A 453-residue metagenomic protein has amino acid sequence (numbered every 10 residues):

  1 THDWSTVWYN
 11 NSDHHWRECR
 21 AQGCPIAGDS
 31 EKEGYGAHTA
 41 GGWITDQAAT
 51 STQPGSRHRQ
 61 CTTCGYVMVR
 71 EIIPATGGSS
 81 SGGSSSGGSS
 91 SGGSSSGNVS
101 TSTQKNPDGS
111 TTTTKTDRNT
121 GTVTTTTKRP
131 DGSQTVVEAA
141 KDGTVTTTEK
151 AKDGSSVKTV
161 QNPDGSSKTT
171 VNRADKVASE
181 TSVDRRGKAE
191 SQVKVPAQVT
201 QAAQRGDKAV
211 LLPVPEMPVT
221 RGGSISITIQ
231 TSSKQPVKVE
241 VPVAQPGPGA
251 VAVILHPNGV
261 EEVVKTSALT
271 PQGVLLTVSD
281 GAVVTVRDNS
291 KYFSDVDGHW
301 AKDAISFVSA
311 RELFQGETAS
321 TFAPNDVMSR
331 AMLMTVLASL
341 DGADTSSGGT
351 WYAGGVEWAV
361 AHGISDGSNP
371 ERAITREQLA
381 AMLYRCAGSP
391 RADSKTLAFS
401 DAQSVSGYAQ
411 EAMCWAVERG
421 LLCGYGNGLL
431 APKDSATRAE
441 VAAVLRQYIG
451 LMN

Functional and structural regions predicted by a protein language model:
T1, V7-N11, E18, R57-Q60 (+6 more regions): Conserved "repeat-terminator" motif of extracellular CCP/Sushi domains
T1-D3, I26-A40, E71-G78, G97-N98 (+5 more regions): Short domain-boundary/entry signatures in modular proteins, especially in secreted/extracellular architectures
T1-G82, S90: Thrombospondin type-1
W4, A40-G41, E262-L269: Short, surface-exposed loop motifs enriched in S/T, G, D/E and P with embedded aromatic residues
H14, A21-G23, T52-S56, Q60-V69 (+5 more regions): Extracellular interaction modules
G77-G78, G82-G83, G87-G88, G92-G93 (+4 more regions): Small-residue-biased low-complexity repeat regions
N106, K115-E262, T277-S279: Long, contiguous ectodomains of secretory-pathway proteins
E261-S267, T277-D303, A310, Q315-E377 (+3 more regions): Feature responds to low-complexity, polar/acidic, surface-exposed segments characteristic of secreted/exported proteins
